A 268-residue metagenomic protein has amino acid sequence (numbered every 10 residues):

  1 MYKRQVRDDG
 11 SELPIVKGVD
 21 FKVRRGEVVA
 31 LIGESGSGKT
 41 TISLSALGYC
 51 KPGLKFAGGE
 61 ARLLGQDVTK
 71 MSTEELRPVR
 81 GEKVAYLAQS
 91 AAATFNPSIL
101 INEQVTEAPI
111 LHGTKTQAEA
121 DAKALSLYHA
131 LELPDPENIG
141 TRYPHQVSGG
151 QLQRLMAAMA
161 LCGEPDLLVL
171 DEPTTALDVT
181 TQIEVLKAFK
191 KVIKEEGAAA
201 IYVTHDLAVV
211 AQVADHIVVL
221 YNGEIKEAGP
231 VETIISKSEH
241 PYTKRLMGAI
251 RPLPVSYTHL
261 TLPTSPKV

Functional and structural regions predicted by a protein language model:
I32-E34: The feature captures the beta-strand-to-loop junction immediately N-terminal to the Walker
K55-D67: Conserved ABC transporter NBD signature motif
C162-D166: A short, proline-enriched helix->beta-strand linker immediately N-terminal to the Walker B motif in ABC-type P-loop
V210-Q212: A short, surface-exposed alpha-helical micro-motif characterized by mixed small hydrophobic and charged/polar residues
H216, A228: Short, glycine/charged-rich "phosphate-handling" switch motifs in NTP-dependent and phosphotransfer domains
P230-L260, S265: Charged, flexible cofactor/metal-binding loops and thiol motifs
